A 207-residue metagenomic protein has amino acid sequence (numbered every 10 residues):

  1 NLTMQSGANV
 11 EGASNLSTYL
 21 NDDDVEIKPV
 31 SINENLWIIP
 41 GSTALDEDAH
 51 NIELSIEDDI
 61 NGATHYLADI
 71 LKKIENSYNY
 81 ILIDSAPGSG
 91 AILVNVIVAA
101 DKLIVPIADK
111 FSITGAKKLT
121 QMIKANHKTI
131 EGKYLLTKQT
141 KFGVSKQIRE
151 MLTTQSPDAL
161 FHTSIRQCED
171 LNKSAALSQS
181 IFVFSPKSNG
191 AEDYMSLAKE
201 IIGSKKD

Functional and structural regions predicted by a protein language model:
N1-D207: P-loop NTP-binding core
